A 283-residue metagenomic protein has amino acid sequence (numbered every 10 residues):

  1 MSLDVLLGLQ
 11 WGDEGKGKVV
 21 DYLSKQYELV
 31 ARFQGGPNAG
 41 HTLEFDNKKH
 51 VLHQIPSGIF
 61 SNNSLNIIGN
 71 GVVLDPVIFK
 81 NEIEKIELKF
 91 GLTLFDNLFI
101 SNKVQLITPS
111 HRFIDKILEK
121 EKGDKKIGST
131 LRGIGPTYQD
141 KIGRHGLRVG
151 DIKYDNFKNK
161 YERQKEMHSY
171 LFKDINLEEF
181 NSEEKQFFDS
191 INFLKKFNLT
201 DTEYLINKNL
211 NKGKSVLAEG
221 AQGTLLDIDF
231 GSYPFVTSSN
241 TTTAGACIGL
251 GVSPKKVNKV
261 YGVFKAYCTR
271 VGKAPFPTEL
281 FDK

Functional and structural regions predicted by a protein language model:
M1-K283: Non-transmembrane, aqueous-exposed alpha-helical and coiled segments at domain scale
